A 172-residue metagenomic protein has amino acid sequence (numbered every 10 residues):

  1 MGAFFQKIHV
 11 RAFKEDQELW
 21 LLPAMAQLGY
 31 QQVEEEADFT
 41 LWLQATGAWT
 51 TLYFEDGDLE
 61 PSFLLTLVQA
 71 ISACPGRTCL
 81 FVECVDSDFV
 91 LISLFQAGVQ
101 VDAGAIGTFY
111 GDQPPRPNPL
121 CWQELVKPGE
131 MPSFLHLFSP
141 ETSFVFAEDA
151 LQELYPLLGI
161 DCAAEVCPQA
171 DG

Functional and structural regions predicted by a protein language model:
M1-Q31: Short, extreme N-terminal segment that most often corresponds to the first beta-strand
G2, A12, T46-G47, Q96-G98 (+1 more regions): Glycine-centered flexibility motif
L19, P23, Q27, T66-Q69 (+3 more regions): Charged/polar, solvent-exposed surface patches and flexible loops
Q27-I106: Short, intrinsically disordered low-complexity segments
F109-G172: Long, compositionally biased intrinsically disordered terminal regions
